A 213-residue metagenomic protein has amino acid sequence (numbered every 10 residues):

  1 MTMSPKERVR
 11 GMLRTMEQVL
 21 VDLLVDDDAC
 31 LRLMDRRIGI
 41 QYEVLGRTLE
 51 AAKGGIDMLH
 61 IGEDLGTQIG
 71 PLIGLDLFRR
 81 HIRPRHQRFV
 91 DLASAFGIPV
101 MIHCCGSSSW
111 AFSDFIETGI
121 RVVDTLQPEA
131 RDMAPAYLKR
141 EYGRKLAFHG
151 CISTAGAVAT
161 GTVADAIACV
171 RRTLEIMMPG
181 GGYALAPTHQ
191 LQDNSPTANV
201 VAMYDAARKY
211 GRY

Functional and structural regions predicted by a protein language model:
M1-Y213: Active-site loop segments of alpha/beta catalytic cores
